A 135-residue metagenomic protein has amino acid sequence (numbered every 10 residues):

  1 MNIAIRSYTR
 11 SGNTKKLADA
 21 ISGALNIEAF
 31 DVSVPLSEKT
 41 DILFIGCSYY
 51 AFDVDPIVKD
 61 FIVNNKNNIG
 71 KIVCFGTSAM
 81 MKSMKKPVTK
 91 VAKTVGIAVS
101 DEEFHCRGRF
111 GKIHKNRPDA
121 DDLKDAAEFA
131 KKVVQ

Functional and structural regions predicted by a protein language model:
I3, T9, N13-E28, K39-Q135: FMN-binding flavodoxin-like domain, especially the glycine-rich phosphate-binding loop
S33-K39: Short amphipathic alpha-helix with an adjacent loop that forms part of the alpha/beta core around
